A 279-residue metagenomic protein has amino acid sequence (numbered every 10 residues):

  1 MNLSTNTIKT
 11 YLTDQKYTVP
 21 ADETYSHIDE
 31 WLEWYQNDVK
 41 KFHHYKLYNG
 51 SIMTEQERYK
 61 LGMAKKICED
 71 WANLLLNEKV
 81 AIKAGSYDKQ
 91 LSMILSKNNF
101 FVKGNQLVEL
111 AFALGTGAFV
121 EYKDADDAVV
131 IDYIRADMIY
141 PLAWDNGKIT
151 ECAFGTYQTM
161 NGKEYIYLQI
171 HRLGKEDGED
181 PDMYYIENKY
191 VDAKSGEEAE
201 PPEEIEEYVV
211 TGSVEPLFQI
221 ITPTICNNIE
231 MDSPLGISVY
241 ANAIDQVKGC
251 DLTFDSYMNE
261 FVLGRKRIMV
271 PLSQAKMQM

Functional and structural regions predicted by a protein language model:
M1-I134, I139: Extended, helix-rich architectural segments
Q15, E23, V39, G50 (+11 more regions): Short linear motifs in intrinsically disordered/low-complexity regions
V19, S26, Y35, K46 (+8 more regions): Intrinsic disorder/low-complexity signature
I28-W31, C68, P141, I205 (+2 more regions): Intrinsically disordered regions, especially transient/low-confidence alpha-helical propensity segments and coil-helix
I52, G196-A199, M279: Flexible coil/linker segments and helix-coil junctions enriched in charged and small residues
Q106, A118-D232: Extended, regular secondary-structure scaffolds
V108-A113, T159-M160, K175-E176, M258-V262: A general structural signal for short secondary-structure junctions and capping/turn motifs
P201-M279: Extended, charged amphipathic alpha-helical segments
